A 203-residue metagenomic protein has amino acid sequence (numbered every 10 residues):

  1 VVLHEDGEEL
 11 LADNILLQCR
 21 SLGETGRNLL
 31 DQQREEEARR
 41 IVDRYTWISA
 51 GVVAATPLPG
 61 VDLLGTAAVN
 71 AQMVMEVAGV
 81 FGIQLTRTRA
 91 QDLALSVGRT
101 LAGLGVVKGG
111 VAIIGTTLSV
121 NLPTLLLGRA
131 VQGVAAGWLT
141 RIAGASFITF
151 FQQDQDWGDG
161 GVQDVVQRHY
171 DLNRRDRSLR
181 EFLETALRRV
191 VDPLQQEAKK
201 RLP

Functional and structural regions predicted by a protein language model:
V1-T46: C-terminal end of P-loop GTPase domains and the immediately downstream helical coupling element
E5, V77-V80, T100, L104 (+10 more regions): Conserved, well-folded catalytic cores of nucleic-acid-processing and energy-transducing macromolecular machines
E24, L93-G103, V162-R175: Short, mixed-charge aromatic SLiMs
L30-V69, L95-V107: Transmembrane alpha-helical segments and their cytosolic interface motifs in multi-pass membrane proteins
G51-L64, V111-A135: Short hydrophobic membrane-inserting alpha-helices and related fusion/pore-forming segments
G65-A94, Q132-W157: Membrane-interface alpha-helices
G79-L118, L125-R129: Hydrophobic alpha-helical transmembrane segments and adjacent short intramembrane/lumenal linkers of inner/organellar
Q132, G144, I148-P203: Acidic, carboxylate-rich catalytic segments that either coordinate divalent cations
